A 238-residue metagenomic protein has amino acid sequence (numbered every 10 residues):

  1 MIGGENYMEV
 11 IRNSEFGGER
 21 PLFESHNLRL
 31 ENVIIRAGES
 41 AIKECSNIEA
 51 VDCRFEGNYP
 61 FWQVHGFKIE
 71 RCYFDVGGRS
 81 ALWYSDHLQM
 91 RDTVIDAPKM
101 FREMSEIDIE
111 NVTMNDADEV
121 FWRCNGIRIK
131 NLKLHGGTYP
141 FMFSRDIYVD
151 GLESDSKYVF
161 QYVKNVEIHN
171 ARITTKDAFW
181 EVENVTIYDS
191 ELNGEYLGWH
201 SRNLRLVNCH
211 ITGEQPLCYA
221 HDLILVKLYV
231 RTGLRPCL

Functional and structural regions predicted by a protein language model:
I2-L238: Long, distal/terminal scaffolding or interaction modules with repetitive or compositionally biased sequence
